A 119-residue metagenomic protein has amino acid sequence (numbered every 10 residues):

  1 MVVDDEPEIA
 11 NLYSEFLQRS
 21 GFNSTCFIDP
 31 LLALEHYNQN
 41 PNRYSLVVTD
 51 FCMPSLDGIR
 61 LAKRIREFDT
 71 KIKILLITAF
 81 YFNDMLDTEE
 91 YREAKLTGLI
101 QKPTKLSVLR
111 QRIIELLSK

Functional and structural regions predicted by a protein language model:
N11-R19: Charged docking surfaces used in two-component/phosphorelay signaling
S14, T104-L117: C-terminal output helix
C26-L46: Acidic, metal-coordinating helix/loop segments flanking the phosphotransfer/catalytic sites of two-component signaling
E35, I59-K71: Short amphipathic alpha-helix used as the core "switch/output" element in two-component signaling
D50: Active-site residues of response regulator receiver
M53: Receiver (REC) domain active-site loop signature in two-component systems and cognate sites in sensor histidine kinases
R60, Y81-I100, S107, Q111: Alpha4 helix (beta4-alpha4-beta5 surface) of REC/receiver domains from two-component response regulators
I77-A79: Hydrophobic/aromatic residues positioned on beta-strands within the core alpha/beta folds
